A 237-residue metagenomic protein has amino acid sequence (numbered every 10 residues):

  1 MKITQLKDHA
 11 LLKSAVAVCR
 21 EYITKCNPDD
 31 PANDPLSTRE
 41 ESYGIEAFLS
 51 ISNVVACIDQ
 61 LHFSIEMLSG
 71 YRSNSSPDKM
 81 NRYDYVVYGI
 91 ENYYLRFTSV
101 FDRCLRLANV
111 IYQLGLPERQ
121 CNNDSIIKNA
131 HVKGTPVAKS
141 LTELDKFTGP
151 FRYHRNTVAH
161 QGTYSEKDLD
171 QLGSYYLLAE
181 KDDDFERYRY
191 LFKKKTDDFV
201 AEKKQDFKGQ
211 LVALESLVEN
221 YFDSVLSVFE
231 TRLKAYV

Functional and structural regions predicted by a protein language model:
M1-S52, N123-V237: Acidic, Ser/Thr/Gly/Pro-rich intrinsically disordered interaction regions
L12-C19, I51-Q60, A108-R119: Short low-complexity stretches enriched in small and charged residues
C26-P28, F63-M67, P117, C121-S125: Generic detector of short, locally flexible boundary/turn motifs and exposed helical patches
S50-Y83, V87: A glycine-rich, hydrophobic loop/mini-helix early in the fold
V54, I58-L61, I65, Y93 (+4 more regions): Alpha-helical transition-metal enzyme core signature, strongest for iron centers
I65-K79, I111, S165, V225-R232 (+1 more regions): Secondary-structure edge/capping motif, primarily at the C-terminal ends of alpha-helices and the immediately following
S73, P77-P117: Amphipathic alpha-helical interface elements
